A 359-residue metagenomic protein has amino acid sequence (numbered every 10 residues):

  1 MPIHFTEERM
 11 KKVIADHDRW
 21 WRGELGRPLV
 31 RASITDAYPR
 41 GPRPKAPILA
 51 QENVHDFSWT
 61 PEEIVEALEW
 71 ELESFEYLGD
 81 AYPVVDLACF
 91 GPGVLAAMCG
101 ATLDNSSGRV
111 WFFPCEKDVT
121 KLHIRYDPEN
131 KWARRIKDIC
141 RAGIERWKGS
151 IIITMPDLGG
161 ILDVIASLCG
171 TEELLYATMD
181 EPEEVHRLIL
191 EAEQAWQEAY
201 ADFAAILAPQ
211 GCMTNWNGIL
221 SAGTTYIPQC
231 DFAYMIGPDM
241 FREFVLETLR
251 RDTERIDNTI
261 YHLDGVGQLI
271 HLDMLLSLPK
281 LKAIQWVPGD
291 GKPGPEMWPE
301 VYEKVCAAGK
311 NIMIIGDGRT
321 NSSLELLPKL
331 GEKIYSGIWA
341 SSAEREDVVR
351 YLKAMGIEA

Functional and structural regions predicted by a protein language model:
M1-A50, V54, E71, L78-V84 (+2 more regions): Active-site loop segments of alpha/beta catalytic cores
T60-E63, A67-A88: Internal helix-loop-helix
V84-L122: A contiguous, low-structure linker/loop signature
